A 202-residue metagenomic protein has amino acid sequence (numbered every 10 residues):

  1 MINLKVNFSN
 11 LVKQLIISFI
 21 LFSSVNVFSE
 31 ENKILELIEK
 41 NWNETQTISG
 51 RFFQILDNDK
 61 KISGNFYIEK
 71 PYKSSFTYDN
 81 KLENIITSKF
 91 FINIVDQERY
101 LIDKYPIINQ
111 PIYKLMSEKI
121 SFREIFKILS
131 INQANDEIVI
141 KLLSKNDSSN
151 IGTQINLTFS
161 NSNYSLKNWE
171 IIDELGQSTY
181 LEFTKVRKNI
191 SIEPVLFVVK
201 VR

Functional and structural regions predicted by a protein language model:
N3-L15: Bacterial N-terminal signal peptides that target proteins for export
S24-V25: N-terminal signal peptide c-region/cleavage motif recognized by signal peptidases
F28-E36: Cleaved targeting-peptide boundary
K40-D59: A short, Trp-centered hydrophobic/proline-enriched beta-strand micro-motif
T47-R51, P71-S75, F91, A134-K141 (+1 more regions): Short, hydrophobic/aromatic-rich segments at coil-to-beta transitions
F53-I55, T77-D79, V95-Q97, L143-K145 (+1 more regions): A generic structural motif
F66-K114: An acidic-aromatic
E124-R202: Gly/Pro-enriched, hydrophobic low-complexity segments that function as extracytoplasmic propeptides/linkers
